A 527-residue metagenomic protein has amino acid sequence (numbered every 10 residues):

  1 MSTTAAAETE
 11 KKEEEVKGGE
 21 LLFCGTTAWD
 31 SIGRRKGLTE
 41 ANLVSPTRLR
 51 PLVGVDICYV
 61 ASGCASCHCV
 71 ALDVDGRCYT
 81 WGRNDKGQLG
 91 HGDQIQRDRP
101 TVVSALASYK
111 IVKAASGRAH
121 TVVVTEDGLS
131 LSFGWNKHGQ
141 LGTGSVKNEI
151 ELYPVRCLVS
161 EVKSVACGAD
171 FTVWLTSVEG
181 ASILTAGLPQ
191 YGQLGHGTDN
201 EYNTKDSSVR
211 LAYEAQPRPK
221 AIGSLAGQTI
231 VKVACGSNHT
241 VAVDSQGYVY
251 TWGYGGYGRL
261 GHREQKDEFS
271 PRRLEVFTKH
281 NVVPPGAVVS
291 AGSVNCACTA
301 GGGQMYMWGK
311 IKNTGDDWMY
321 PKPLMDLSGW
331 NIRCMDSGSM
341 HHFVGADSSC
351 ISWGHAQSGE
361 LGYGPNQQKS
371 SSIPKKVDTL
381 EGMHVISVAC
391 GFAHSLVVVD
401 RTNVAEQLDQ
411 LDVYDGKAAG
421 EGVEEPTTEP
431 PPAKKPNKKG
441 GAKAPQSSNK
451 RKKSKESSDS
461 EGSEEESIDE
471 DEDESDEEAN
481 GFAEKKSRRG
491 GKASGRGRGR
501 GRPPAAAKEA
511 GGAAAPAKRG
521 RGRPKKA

Functional and structural regions predicted by a protein language model:
M1-A527: Eukaryote-biased RCC1-like beta-propeller repeat architecture
